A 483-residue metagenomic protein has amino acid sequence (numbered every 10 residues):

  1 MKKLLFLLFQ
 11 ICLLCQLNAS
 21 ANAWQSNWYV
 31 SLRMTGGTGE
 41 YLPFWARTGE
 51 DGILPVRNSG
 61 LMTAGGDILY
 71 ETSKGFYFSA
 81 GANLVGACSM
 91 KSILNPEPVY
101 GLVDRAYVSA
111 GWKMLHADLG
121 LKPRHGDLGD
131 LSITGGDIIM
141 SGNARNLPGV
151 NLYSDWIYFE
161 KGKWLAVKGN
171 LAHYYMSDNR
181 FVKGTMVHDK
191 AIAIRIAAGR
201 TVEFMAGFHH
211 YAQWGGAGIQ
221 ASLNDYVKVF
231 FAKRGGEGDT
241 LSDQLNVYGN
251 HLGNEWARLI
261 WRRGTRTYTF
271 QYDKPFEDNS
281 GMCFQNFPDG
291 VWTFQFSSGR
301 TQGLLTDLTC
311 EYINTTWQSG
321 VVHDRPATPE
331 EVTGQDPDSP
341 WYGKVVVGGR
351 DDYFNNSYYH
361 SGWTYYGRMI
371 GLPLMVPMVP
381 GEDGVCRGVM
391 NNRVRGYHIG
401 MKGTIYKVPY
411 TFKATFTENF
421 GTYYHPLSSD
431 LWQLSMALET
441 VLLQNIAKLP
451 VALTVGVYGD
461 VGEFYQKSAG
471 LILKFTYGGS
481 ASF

Functional and structural regions predicted by a protein language model:
M1-S26, F475, A481-F483: Bacterial Sec-dependent N-terminal signal peptides
A19-R124, L131, I138-M140, A144-K161 (+2 more regions): Beta-barrel outer-membrane channel/assembly domains of diderm bacteria
S20-N27, I68-A80, G111-L115, I157-K168 (+6 more regions): Short loop/turn motifs that connect adjacent beta-strands in outer-membrane beta-barrel proteins
L32-E40, Y70, L84-M90, W112-M114 (+11 more regions): Transmembrane beta-strands of outer-membrane beta-barrel pores
Y41-R47, F76-A82, H125-G136, K168-Y175 (+5 more regions): Flexible, solvent-exposed coil segments and beta strand-coil junctions, predominantly the extracellular/periplasmic
T48-I53, V85-L94, T134-M140, S177-F181 (+5 more regions): Extracellular loop and loop/strand-boundary signature of outer-membrane beta-barrel proteins
M176, H188, A198, V202-L259: A conserved mid-domain beta-alpha-beta active-site/ligand-binding segment of alpha/beta enzyme cores
D243-F483: Outer-membrane beta-barrel pore domains
